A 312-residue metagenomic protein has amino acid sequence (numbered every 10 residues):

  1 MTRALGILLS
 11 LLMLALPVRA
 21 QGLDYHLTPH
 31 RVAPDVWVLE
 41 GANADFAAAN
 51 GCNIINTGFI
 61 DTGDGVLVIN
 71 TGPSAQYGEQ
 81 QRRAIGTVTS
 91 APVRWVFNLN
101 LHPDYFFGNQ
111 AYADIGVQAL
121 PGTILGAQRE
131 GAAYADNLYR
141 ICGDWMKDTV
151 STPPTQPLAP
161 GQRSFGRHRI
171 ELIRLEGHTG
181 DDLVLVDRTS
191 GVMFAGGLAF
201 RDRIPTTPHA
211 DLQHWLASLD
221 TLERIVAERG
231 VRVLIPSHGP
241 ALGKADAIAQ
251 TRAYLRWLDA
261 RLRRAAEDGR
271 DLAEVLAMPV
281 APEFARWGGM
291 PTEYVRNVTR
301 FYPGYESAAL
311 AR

Functional and structural regions predicted by a protein language model:
A4-A15: Bacterial N-terminal signal peptides
L16-A20: Sec/Tat signal peptide C-region and signal peptidase I cleavage site
Q21-V32, L125-R174, T179-G180, R188 (+1 more regions): Metallo-beta-lactamase
L23, E267-R312: C-terminal regulatory/interaction regions
R31-A84, V184-V186, S190-G196: Conserved beta-strand hairpin/beta-sheet module of binuclear metal-dependent hydrolase folds, prominently
I69-T71, R94-H102, Q118-P121, F194-G196 (+1 more regions): Active-site neighborhood of phospho(di)ester-bond hydrolases with catalytic His/Asp-centered motifs
G78, R83-Q162: Active-site HxH/HxHxD metal-binding segment of metal-dependent hydrolases
V186, H214-R270, E274: Divalent-metal (often Zn2+) His-rich catalytic cores of metallo-beta-lactamase-fold enzymes
